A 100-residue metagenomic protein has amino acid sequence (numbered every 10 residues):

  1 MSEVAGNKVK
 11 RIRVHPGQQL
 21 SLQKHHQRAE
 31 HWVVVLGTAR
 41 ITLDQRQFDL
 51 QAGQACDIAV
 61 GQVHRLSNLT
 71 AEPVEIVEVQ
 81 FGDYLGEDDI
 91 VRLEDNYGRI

Functional and structural regions predicted by a protein language model:
M1-A29, Y84: A short glycine-rich, His/Asp/Glu-containing loop-to-beta-strand
M1-S2, V35-T38, R65: A structural signal for the main folded, soluble domain(s) of proteins
Q18, Q27-R28, R46, Q62 (+1 more regions): A generic "binding-loop/recognition-motif" signal
L20, R46-F48, D89: Short beta-strand segments
S21-L22, I41-T42, I58, H64-A71 (+1 more regions): Short beta-strand His + acidic residue motifs that chelate non-heme Fe in jelly-roll/DSBH and cupin folds
Q27-Q45: Glycine- and acidic-residue-biased ligand/ion/polar-headgroup-sensing regions
Q45-V63: Short acidic-glycine-tyrosine-enriched beta hairpin
R65-I100: Double-stranded beta-helix
